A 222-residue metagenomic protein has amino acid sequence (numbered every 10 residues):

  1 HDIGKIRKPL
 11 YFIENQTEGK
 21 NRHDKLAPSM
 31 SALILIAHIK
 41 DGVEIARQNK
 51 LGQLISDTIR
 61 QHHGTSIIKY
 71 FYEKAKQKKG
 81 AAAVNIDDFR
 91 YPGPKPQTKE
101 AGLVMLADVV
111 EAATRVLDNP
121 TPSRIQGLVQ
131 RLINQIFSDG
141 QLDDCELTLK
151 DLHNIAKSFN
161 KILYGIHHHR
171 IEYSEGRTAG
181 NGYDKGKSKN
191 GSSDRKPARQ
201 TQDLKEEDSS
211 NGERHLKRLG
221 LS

Functional and structural regions predicted by a protein language model:
H1-A37, D41-I45, D57: Membrane-proximal soluble helical/coiled-coil segments that couple transmembrane anchors to catalytic or regulatory
G19, I34-S222: Terminal helices and disordered tails flanking the catalytic cores of nucleotide-processing hydrolases
